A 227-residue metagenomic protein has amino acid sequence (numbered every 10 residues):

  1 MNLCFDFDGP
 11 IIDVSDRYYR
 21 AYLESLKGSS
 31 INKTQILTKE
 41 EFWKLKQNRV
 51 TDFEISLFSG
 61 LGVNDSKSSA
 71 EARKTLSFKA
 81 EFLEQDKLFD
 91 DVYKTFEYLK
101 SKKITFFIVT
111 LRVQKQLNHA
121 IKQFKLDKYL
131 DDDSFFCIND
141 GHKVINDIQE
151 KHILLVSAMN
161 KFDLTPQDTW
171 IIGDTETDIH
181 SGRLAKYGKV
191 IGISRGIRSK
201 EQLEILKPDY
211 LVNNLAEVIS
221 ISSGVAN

Functional and structural regions predicted by a protein language model:
M1-D90: N-terminal helical cap/lid subdomain that shapes the substrate entry/recognition surface in HAD-like hydrolases
P10, R17, Q114, T177 (+1 more regions): Conserved Rossmann-like nucleotide-cofactor binding loop
V63, I104, P208: Short phosphate-binding/catalytic loops that engage adenosine nucleotides
A80-I108, Q114-N118, H152: Short, acidic loop-to-helix structural element flanking the phosphoryl-transfer center in phosphate-processing enzymes
K87-D91, R112, D174, R195-R198 (+1 more regions): Short beta->alpha linker loops
Q114-T169, H180, L184, Q202: Substrate-recognition "cap/lid" segment bordering the active-site pocket of phosphatases
F136-C137, Y210-N214: Short acidic-hydrophobic, aromatic-tinged amphipathic segments that line or gate anion-handling sites
W170-Y210: Acidic, Mg2+-coordinating phosphoryl-transfer loop and its flanking beta/alpha structural elements, shared across
